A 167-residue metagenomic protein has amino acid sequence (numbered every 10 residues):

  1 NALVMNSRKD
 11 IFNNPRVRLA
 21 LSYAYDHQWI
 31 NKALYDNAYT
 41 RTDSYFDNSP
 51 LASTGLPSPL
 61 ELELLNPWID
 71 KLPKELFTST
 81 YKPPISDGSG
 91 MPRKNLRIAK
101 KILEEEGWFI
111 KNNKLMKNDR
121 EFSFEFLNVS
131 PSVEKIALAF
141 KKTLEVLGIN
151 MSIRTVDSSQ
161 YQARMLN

Functional and structural regions predicted by a protein language model:
N1-N167: Extracytoplasmic/periplasmic ligand-capture domains
